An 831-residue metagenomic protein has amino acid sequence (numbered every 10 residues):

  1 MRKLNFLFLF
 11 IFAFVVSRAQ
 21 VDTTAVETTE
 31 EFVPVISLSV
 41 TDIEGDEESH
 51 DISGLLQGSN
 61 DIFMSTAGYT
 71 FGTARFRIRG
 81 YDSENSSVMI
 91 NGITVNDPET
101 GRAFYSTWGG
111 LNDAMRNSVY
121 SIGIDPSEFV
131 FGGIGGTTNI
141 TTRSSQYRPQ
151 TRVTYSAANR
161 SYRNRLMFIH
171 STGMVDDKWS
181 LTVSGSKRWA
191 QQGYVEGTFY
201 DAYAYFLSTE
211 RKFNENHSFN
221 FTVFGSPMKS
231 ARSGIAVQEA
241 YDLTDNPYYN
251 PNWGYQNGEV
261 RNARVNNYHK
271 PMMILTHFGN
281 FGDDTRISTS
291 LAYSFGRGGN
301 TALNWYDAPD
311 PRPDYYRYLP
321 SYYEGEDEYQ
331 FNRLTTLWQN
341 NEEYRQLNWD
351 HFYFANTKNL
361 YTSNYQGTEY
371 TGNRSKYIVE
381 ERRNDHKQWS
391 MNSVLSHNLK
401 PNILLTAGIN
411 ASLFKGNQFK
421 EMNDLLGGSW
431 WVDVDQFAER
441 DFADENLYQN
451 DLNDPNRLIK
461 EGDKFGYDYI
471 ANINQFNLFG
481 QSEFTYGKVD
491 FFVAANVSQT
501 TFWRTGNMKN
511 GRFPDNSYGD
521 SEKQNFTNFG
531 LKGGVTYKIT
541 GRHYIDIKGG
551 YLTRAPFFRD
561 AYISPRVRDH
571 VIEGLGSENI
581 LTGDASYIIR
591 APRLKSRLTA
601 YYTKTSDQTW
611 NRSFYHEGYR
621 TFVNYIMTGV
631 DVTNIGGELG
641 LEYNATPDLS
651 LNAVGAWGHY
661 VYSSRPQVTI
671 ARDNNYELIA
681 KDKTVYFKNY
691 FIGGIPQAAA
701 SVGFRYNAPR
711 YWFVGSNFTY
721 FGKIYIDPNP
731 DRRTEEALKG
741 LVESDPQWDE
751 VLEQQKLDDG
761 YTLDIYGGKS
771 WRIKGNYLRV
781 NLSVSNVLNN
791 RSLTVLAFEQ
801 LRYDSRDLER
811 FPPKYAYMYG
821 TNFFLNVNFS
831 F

Functional and structural regions predicted by a protein language model:
V26-E27, I52-L55, A74-R77, Y105-W108 (+3 more regions): N-terminal periplasmic accessory domains that precede and gate Gram-negative outer-membrane beta-barrel machines
M64, T94-I124, T141-R143, Y147 (+1 more regions): Short acidic/polar hinge/loop motifs at secondary-structure boundaries that mediate gating or recognition
D125-S127, T137-M174, S184-G197, N717: Short strand-turn segments of transmembrane beta-barrel domains in outer membranes, especially the first one or two
K229, I235-A240, Q449, N453-L458 (+8 more regions): Surface-exposed extracellular loop regions of Gram-negative outer-membrane beta-barrel proteins, predominantly
Y249-M272, T276, S521-G530, R542-Y544 (+5 more regions): Outer-membrane beta-barrel signature, preferentially recognizing the C-terminal barrel domain of Gram-negative
I378, L404-T540, P565, Q667 (+1 more regions): Signature of Gram-negative outer-membrane beta-barrel scaffolds
A600-K604, Y625-D731, N828-S830: Gram-negative outer-membrane beta-barrel transporters
S606, L651, Y720-V742, K769-F831: C-terminal beta-signal and adjacent terminal beta-strands/loops of Gram-negative outer-membrane beta-barrel proteins
